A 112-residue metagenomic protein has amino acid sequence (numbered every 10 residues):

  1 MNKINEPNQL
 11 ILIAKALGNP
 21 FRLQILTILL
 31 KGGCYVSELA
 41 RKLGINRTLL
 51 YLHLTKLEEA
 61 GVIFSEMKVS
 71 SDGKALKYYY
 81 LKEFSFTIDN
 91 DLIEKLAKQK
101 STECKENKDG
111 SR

Functional and structural regions predicted by a protein language model:
M1-L23: Short alpha-helical segments that sit at the start of domains
M1-N5, Y80-R112: Amphipathic alpha-helical dimerization/coiled-coil segments that flank or bridge DNA-binding/regulatory modules
L10-G18, Y35, K68-N90: Short, cationic-aromatic polyanion-contact patches
P20, K31-E38: Short capping segments at the starts of secondary-structure elements
I25, E38-K42: A short acidic, leucine-rich amphipathic alpha-helix
T48: Key DNA-contact positions within bacterial/archaeal DNA-binding proteins
G61: Glycine-centered, phosphate/nucleic-acid-interacting loop/turn motifs that mediate DNA/RNA or nucleotide
